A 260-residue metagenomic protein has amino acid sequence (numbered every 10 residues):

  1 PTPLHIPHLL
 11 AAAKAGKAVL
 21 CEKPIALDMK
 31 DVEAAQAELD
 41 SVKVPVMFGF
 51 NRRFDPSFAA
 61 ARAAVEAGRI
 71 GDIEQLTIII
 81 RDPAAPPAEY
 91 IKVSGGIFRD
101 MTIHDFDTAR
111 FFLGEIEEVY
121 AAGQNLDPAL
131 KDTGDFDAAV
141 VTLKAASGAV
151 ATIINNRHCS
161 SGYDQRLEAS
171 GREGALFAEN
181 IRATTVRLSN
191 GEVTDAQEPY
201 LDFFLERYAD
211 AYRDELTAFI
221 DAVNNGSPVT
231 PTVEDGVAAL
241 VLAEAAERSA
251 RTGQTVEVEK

Functional and structural regions predicted by a protein language model:
P1-E38: Beta-loop-alpha module in the N-terminal Rossmann-like domain of NAD(P)-dependent dehydrogenases, especially those
K14, D40-S41, N224, R251: Residues at the C-terminal ends
A15-K17, V42-V44, A149-V150: A short helix->loop->beta-strand "cap" motif at the edges of active sites that frequently abuts
C21, V46-F48, I153, A178: Hydrophobic residues in well-ordered beta-strands that form the structural core
P45, R52-D132, G253: Predominantly a Rossmann-like dinucleotide-binding segment in NAD(P)-dependent oxidoreductases
D107-T185, R213-N225: Contiguous beta-strand/loop segments that form the cofactor/metal-binding neighborhood of enzyme cores
F203-T217: Active-site loop of classical SDR/Rossmann-like NAD(P)-dependent oxidoreductases, centered on the catalytic Tyr-X3-Lys
A218-K260: C-terminal helix-rich "cap/oligomerization" subdomain common to oxidoreductases
